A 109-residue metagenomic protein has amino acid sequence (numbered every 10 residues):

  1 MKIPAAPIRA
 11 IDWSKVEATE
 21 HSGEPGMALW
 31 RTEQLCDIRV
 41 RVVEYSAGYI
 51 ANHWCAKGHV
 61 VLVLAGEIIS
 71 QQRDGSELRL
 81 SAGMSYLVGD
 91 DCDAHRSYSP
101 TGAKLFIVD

Functional and structural regions predicted by a protein language model:
M1-V42: A short, N-terminal "cap"/entry segment at the start of jelly-roll beta-barrel domains of the cupin/DSBH fold
C36-C55, G89-C92: Conserved short histidine dyad/triad with adjacent acidic residue
Y45, W54-S70: Short, conserved beta-strand element in jelly-roll/cupin
N52-H53, S70-Q71, V88-G89, D93-P100: Short beta-strand His + acidic residue motifs that chelate non-heme Fe in jelly-roll/DSBH and cupin folds
V60, E67, A94, G102-K104: Structural motif
D74-D91: Short acidic-glycine-tyrosine-enriched beta hairpin
S85-G89, P100-D109: A short hydrophobic beta-strand segment most commonly corresponding to one strand of the jelly-roll/cupin
